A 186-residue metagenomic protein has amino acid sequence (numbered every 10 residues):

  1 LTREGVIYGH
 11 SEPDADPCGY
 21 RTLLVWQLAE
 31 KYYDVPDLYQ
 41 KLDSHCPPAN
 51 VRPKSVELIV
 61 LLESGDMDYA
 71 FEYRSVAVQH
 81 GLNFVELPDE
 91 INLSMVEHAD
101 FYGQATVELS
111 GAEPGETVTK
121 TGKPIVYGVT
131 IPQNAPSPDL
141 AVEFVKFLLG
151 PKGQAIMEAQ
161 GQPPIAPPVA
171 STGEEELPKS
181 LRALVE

Functional and structural regions predicted by a protein language model:
L1-E186: Exported/periplasmic ABC-transporter solute-binding proteins
